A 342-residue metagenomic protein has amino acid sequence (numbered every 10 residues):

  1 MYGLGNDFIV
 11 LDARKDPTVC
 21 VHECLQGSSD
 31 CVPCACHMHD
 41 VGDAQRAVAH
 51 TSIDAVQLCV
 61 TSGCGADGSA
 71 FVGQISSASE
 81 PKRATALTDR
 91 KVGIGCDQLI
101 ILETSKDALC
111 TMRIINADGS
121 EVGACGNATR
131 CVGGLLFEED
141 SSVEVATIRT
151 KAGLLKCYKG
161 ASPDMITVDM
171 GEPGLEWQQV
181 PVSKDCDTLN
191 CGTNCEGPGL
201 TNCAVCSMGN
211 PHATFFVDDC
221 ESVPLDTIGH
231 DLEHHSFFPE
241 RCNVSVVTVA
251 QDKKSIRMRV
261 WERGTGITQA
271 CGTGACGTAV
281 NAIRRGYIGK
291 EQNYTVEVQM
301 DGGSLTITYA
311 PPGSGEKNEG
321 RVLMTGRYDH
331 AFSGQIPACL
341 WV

Functional and structural regions predicted by a protein language model:
M1-G42, R46-S162, A213-V342: A glycine-rich beta-to-alpha transition motif near the start of alpha/beta enzyme domains, typified by
G171-E176: Ligand-binding beta-strand-loop-alpha-helix segment within the catalytic cores of soluble metabolic enzymes
S183: Non-catalytic RNA-recognition surface used by pseudouridine synthases
L189-S222: Internal active-site segments that recognize and position negatively charged phosphoryl groups and nucleotide moieties
